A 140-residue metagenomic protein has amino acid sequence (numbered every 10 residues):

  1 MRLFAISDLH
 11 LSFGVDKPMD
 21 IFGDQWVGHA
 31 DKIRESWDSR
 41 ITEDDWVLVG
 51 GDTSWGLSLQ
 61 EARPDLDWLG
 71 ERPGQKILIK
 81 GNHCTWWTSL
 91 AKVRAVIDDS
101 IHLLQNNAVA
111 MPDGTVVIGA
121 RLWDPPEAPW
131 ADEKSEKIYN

Functional and structural regions predicted by a protein language model:
R2, V15-D113: Core catalytic region of metal-dependent phosphoesterases/phosphodiesterases, especially metallo-beta-lactamase-like
R2-D8: Short, hydrophobic/glycine-enriched beta-strand segments
L9-H10, N82-H83, N107-V109, R121-P126: Short, flexible active-site-adjacent loop segments at beta-strand->alpha-helix junctions, enriched in small/polar
L11-V27, V116-N140: Active-site-proximal loop/helix segment associated with metal-binding centers of metalloenzymes
